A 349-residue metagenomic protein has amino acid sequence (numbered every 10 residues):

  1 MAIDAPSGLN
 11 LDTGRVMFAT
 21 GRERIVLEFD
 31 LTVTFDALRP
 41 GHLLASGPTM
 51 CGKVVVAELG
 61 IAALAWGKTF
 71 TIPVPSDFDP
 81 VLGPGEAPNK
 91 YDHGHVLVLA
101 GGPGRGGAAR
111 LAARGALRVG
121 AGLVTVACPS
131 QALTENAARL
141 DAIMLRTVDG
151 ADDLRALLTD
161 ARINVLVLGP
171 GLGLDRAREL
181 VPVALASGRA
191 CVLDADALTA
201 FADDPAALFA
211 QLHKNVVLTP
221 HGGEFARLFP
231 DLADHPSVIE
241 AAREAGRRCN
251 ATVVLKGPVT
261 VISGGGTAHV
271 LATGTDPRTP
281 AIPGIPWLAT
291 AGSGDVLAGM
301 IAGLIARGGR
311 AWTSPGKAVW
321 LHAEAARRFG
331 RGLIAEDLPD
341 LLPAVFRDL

Functional and structural regions predicted by a protein language model:
M1-D12, A190-A200, T219: ADP-ribose/adenylate-binding Rossmann-like module
M1-G41: Glycine/threonine-rich beta-strand-loop-alpha-helix active-site module that forms ligand/phosphate-binding
A5, F35-A37, E58, A100 (+1 more regions): Short, structured patches in soluble enzyme cores that scaffold and shape functional sites
F29-L31, H42-C191, T199-V217, G222-L349: Small-residue (G/A/S/T)-rich helix-start motifs and N-terminal tracts that mark the onset
